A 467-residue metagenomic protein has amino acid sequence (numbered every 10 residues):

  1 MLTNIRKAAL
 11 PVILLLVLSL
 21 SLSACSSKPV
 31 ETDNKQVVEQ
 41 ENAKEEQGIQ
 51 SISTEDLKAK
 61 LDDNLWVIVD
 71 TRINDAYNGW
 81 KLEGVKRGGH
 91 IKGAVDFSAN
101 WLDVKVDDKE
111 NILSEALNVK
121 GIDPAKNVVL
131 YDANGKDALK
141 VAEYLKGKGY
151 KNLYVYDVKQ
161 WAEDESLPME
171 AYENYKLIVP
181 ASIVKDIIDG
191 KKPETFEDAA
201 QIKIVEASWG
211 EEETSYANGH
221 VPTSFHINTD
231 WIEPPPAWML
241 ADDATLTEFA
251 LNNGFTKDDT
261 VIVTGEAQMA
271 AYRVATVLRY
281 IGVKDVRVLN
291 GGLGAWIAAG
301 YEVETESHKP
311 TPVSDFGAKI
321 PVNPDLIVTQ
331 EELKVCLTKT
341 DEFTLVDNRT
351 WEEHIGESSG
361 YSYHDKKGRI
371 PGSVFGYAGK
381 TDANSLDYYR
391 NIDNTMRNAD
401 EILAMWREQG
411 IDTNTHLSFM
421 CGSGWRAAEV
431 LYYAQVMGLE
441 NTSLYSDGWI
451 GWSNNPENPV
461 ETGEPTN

Functional and structural regions predicted by a protein language model:
N4-K28: Sec-dependent N-terminal signal peptides of Gram-positive bacterial secreted proteins and lipoproteins
L18, C25-N467: Cytosolic catalytic domains that perform sulfur/thiol-centered chemistry
